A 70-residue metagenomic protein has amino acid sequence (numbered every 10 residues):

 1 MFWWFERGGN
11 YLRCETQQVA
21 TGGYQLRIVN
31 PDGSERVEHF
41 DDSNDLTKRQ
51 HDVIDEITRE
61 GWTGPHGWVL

Functional and structural regions predicted by a protein language model:
M1, G61-L70: Short, charged, intrinsically disordered terminal tails
M1-W3, G23: Short, hydrophobic/aromatic-rich segments at coil-to-beta transitions
W3-L12: A cross-kingdom feature marking charged/low-complexity
W4-F5, I28, H39: Hydrophobic beta-strand positions
Y11-E35: Short aromatic-glycine-(Arg/Gly/Cys) micro-motifs in beta-strand/loop hairpins
T16-G23, E56-G64: Short, charge- and proline-biased low-complexity linear segments that act as flexible interaction/docking motifs
P31-D45: A short, exposed loop/beta-hairpin motif centered on an aromatic-Gly-Thr core
D41-R59: A short, charged, amphipathic alpha-helix used as a generic interaction element across diverse proteins
